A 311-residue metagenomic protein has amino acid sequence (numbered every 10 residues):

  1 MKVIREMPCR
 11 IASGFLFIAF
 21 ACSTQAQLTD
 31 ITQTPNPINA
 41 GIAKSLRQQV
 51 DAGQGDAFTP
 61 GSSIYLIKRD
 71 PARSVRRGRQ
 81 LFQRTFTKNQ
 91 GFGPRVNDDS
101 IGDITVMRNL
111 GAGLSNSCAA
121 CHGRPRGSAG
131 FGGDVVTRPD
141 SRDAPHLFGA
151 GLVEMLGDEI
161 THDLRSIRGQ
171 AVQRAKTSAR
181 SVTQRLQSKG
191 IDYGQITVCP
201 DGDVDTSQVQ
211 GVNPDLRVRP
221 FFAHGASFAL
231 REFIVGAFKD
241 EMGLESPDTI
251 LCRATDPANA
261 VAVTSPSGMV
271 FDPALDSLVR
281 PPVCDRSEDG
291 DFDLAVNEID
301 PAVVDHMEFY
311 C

Functional and structural regions predicted by a protein language model:
K2-A12: Bacterial N-terminal signal peptides that target proteins for export
A12-S23: Bacterial N-terminal signal peptides
Q25-C311: Periplasmic c-type cytochrome electron-transfer domains
